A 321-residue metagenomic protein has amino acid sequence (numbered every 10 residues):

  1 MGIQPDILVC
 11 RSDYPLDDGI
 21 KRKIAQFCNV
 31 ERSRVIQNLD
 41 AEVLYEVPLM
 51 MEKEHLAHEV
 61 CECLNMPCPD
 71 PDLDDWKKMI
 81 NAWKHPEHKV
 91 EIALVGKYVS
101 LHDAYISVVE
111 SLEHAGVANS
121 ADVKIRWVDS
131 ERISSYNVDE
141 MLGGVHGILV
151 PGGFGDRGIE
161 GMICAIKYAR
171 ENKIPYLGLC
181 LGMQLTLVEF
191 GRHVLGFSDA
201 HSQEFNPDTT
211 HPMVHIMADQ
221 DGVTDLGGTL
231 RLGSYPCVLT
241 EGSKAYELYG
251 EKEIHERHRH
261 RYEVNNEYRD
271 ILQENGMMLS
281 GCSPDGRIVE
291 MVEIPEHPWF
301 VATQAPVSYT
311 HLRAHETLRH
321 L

Functional and structural regions predicted by a protein language model:
M1-L64: Internal gly/pro-rich beta-alpha loop/helix module that stabilizes soluble enzyme cofactors or their anionic handles
P69-A82: Long, charged amphipathic helices and adjacent flexible linkers at domain junctions
H85-V90: A short, charged/proline- and glycine-enriched loop that marks the coil->beta-strand transition at the N-terminal
E91-C164: Phosphate-binding active sites in nucleotide-utilizing proteins
M141-P236, G242-K244: Cysteine-nucleophile active-site neighborhood
E241-E296: Catalytic beta-strand/loop cores that center a nucleophilic Ser/Cys/Thr and support acyl-enzyme chemistry
V292-L312: A glycine-centered loop/beta-turn motif at secondary-structure junctions
T310-H320: Conserved small/polar residues in nucleotide/adenosyl-binding loops
